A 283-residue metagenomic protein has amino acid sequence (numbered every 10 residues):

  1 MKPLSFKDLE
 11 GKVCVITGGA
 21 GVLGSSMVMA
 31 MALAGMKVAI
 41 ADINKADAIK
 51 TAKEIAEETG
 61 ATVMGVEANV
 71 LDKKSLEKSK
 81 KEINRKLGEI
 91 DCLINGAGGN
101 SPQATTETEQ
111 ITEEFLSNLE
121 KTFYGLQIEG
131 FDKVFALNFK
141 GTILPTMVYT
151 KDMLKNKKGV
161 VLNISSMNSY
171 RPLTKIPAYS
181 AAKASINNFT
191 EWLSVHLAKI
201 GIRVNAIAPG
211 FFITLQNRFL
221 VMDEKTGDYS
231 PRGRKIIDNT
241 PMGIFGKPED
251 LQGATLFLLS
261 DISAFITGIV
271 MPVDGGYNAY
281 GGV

Functional and structural regions predicted by a protein language model:
M1-D8, R171, L256, T267-V283: Short C-terminal tail/terminal secondary-structure segment of NAD(P)H-dependent dehydrogenase/reductase domains
K7-A39: Canonical Rossmann dinucleotide-binding motif of NAD(H)/NADP(H)-dependent dehydrogenases/reductases, specifically
T112-I143, K158, L162, I186: Catalytic Tyr-X3-Lys loop
T146, A182: Active-site helix of classical SDR
K151, V195-A198, A264: Alpha-helical segment proximal to the catalytic Tyr-Lys
K158, I244-V273, N278: C-terminal substrate-recognition "lid" of short-chain dehydrogenase/reductases
S166: Residue(s) in the substrate-gating loop at a strand-loop-helix junction that position the organic substrate next
A198, R203, I266-G268: Short, small/polar-rich loop/turn modules that mediate ligand/substrate recognition or access, typified
